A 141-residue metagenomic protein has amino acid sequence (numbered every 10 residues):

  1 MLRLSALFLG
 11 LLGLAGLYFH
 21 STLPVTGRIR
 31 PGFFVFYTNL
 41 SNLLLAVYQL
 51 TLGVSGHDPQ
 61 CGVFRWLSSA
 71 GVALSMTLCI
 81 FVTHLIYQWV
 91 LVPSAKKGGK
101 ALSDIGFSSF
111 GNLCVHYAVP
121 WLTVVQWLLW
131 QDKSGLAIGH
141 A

Functional and structural regions predicted by a protein language model:
M1-A141: Aromatic-rich, lipid-facing transmembrane alpha helices and their immediate juxtamembrane interface loops in integral
